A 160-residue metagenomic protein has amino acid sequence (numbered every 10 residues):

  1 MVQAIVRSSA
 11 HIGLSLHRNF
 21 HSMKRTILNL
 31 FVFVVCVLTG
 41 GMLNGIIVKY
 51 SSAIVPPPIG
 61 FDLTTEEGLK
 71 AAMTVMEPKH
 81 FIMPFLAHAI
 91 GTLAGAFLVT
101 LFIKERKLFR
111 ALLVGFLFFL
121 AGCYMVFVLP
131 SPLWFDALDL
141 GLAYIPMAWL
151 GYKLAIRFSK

Functional and structural regions predicted by a protein language model:
R7-S22: Short, Lys/Arg-enriched N-terminal segments with co-localized hydrophobic residues within the first ~10-30 amino acids
H21-K160: Juxtamembrane/disordered regions of integral membrane proteins
